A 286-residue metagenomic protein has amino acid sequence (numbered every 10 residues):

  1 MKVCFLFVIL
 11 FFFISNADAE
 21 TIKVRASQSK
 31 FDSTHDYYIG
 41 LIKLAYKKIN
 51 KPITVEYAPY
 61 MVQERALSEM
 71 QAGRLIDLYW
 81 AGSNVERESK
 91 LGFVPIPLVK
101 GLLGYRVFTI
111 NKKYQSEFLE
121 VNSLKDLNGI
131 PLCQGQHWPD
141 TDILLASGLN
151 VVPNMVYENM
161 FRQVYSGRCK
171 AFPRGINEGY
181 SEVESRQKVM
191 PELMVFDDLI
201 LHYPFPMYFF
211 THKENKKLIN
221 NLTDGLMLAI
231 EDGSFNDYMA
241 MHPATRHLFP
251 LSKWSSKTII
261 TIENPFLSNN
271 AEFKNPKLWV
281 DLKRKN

Functional and structural regions predicted by a protein language model:
A19-L91, L222: Extracytoplasmic small-molecule ligand-binding "clamshell" domains of the periplasmic binding protein/Venus flytrap
T21-H35, E120-H137, K170-A171: Short loop->beta-strand "edge-of-pocket" segments that line small-molecule binding or catalytic clefts across diverse
Y46-K47, K112-Q115, P204-R246: Extended ligand-binding regions for polar small-molecule ligands
P59-I76, A146, E158-E178: Short helices/loops that flank or line small-molecule/ion binding pockets
Q71, L78-K90, F172-E192: A ligand-binding cleft/hinge motif common to bilobed small-molecule-binding domains
L98-D142: A conserved helix-loop-strand patch within extracytoplasmic ligand-binding domains of the periplasmic binding
G101-V107, K188-N220, T245-N269: Periplasmic-binding protein-like
G225-N286: An extracytoplasmic/periplasmic, membrane-proximal ligand-sensing/linker region
